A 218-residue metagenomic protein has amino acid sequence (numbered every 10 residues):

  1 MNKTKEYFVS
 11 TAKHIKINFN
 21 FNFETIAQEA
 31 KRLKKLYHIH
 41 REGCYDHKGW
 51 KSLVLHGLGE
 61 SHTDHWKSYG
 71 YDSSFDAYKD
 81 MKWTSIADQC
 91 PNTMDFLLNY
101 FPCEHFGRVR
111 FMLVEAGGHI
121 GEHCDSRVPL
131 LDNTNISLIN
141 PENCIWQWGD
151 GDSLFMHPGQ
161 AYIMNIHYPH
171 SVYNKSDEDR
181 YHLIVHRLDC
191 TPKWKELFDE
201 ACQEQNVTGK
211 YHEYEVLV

Functional and structural regions predicted by a protein language model:
M1-Y100: Non-heme Fe(II)/2-oxoglutarate
L97-A116: A short glycine-rich, His/Asp/Glu-containing loop-to-beta-strand
H105-F106, H119-N133: A short beta-loop-beta micro-motif enriched in histidine and acidic residues
L113-E115, V128-N143: Short, conserved beta-strand element in jelly-roll/cupin
A116-G118, G159, H167: Tight coil/turn sites that cap or link beta-strands
I120-H123, I145-W146, M164-D177, I184: Short beta-strand His + acidic residue motifs that chelate non-heme Fe in jelly-roll/DSBH and cupin folds
D132-S137, A161-I163, D177-K195: A short hydrophobic beta-strand segment most commonly corresponding to one strand of the jelly-roll/cupin
S137-H157: A short beta-strand-loop-beta hairpin characteristic of the jelly-roll/cupin
